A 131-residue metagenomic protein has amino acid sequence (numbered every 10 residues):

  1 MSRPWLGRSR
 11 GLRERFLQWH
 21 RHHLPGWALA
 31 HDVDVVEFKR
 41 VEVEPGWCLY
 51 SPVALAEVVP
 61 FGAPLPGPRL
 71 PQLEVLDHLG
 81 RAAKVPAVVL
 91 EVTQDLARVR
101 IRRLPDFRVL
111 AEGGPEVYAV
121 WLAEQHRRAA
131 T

Functional and structural regions predicted by a protein language model:
M1-H31, V41-V43, E124-T131: Acidic-basic catalytic patches of nuclease active cores, encompassing PD-(D/E)XK and other metal-cofactor nuclease
A28, P45, G62-L73: Active-site-adjacent loop/helix micro-motif of nuclease/hydrolase catalytic cores
A30-D32, S51-V53, P71, A82: Short connector loops at helix/strand junctions that flank enzyme active sites, especially segments positioning acidic
V35-E37, V43-G62: Conserved catalytic cores of phosphodiester-cleaving nucleases, focusing on short active-site segments
V36, L55-E57, D77, P86-E91: Short, hydrophobic/aromatic-rich beta-strand segments within well-structured domains
P66-V88: Short, charged, amphipathic alpha-helix that recurs within catalytic cores of restriction-modification and other
G80-L104: Nucleic-acid nuclease catalytic cores
R100-T131: Helix-rich interaction surfaces within compact, conserved domain-sized segments that mediate assembly or partner
